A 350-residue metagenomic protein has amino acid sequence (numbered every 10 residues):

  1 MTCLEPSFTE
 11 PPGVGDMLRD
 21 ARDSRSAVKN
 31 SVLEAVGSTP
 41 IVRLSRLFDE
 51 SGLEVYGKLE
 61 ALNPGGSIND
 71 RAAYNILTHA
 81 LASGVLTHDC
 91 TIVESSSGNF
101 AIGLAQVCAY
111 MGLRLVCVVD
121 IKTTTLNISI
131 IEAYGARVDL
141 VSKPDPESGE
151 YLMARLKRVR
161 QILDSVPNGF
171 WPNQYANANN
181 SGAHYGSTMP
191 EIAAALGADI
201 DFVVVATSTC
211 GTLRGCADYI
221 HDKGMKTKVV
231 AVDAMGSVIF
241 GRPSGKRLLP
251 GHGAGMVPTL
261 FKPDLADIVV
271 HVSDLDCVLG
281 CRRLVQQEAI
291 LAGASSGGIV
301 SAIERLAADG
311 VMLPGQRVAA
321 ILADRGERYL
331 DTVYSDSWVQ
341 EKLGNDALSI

Functional and structural regions predicted by a protein language model:
M1-I350: PLP-dependent amino-acid enzyme catalytic core
